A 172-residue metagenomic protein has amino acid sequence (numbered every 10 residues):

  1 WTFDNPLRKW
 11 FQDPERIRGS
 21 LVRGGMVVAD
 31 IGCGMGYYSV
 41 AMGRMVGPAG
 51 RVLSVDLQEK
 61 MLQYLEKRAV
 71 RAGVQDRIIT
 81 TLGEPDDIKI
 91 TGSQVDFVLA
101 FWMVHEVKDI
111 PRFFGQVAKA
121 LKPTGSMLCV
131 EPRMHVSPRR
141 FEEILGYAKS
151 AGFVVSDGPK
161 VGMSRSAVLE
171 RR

Functional and structural regions predicted by a protein language model:
R8-M26: Conserved alpha-helix/loop element of class I SAM-dependent methyltransferases that forms part of the SAM/SAH-binding
A29-D87: Class I SAM-dependent methyltransferase SAM/SAH-binding core
D86-V98: A short acidic, Gly/Pro-enriched loop at the edge of an enzyme's catalytic core that lines a small-molecule cofactor
D96-K108: A short SAM/SAH-binding and catalytic strip from SAM-dependent methyltransferases
P111-P123: A short glycine-rich, Lys/Arg-flanked "PGG" loop and its adjoining helix->strand segment in the class I
T124-E131: Conserved beta-strand signature within the Rossmann-like core of class I S-adenosyl-L-methionine
R139-P159: Conserved Class I S-adenosyl-L-methionine
A151, K160-R172: Core SAM-dependent methyltransferase catalytic element
